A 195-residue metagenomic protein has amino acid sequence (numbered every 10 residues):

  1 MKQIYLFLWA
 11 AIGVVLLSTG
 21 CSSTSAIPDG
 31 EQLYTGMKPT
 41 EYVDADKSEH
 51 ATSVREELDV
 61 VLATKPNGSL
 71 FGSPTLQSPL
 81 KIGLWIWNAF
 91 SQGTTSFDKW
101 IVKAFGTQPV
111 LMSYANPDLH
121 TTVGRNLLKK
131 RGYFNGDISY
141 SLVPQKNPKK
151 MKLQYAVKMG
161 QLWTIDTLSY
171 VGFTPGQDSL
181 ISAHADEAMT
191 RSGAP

Functional and structural regions predicted by a protein language model:
M1: GIY-YIG nuclease catalytic motif and its immediate N-terminal context
I4-Y5, S22-P195: Interaction-mediating elements
L6-G13: Sec-dependent N-terminal signal peptides
L17-G20: C-terminal motif of bacterial Sec signal peptides marking the signal peptidase cleavage site
